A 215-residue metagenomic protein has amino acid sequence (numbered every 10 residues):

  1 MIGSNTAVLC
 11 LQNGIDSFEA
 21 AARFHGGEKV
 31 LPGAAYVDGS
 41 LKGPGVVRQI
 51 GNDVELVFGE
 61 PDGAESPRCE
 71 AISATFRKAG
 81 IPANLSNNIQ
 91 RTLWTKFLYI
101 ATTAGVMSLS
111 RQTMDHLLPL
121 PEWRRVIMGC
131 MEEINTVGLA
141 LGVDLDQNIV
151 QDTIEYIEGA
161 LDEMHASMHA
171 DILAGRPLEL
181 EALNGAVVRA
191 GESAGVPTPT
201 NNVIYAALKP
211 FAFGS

Functional and structural regions predicted by a protein language model:
M1-N5, F24-H25: Short, conserved loop/helix-junction motifs that constitute active-site signature segments in enzyme catalytic cores
S4-V8, S193: Short active-site oxyanion
L9, A21-A22, V106, A190: Broad structural signal for hydrophobic residues in well-ordered alpha-helices, predominantly aliphatic
L11-K96: Rossmann-fold dinucleotide-binding core
R77-K78, M128-S215: NAD(P)-dependent Rossmann-like dehydrogenase/reductase catalytic/cofactor-binding core
Q90-L118, E122-N135, L161-D162: Active-site-proximal catalytic alpha-helix in oxidoreductases
